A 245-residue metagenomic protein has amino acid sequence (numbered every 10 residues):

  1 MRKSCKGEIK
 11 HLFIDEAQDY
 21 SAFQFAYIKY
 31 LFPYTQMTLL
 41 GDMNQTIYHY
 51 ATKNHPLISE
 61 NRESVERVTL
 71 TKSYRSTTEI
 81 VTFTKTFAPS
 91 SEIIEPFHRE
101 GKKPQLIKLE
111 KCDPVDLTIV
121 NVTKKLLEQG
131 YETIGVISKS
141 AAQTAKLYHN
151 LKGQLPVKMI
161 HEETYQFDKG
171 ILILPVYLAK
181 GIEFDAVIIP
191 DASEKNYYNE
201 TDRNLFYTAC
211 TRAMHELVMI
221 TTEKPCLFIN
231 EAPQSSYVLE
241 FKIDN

Functional and structural regions predicted by a protein language model:
M1: A contiguous, basic/glycine-rich beta-loop/short-helix subdomain that forms a polymer-engagement track
C5-H11, Q18-N245: Conserved helicase motor core of SF1/SF2 NTP-dependent helicases
